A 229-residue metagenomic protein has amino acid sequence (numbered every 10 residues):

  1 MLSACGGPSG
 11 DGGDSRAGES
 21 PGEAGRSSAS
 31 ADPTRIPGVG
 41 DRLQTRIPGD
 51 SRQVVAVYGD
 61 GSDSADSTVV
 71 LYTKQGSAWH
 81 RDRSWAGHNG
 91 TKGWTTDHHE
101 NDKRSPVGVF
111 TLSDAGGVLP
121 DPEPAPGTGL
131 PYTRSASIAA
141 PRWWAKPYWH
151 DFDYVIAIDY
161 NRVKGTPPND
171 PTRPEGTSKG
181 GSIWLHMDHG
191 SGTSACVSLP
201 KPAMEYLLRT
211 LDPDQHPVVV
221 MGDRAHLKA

Functional and structural regions predicted by a protein language model:
L2-A4: C-terminal motif of bacterial Sec signal peptides marking the signal peptidase cleavage site
G6-H186, R209, R224-A229: Cell wall/extracellular polymer interaction/catalysis modules
W85, P217-V218: Extracytoplasmic/periplasmic beta-strand context in beta-sandwich domains, especially the cupredoxin/COX2 CuA-binding
Y154-I158, G181-L211, V218-V220: Active-site scaffold segments
